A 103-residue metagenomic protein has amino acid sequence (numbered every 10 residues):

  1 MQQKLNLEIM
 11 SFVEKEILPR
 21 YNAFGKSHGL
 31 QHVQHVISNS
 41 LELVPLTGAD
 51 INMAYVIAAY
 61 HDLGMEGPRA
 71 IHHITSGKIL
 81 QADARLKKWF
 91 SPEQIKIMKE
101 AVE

Functional and structural regions predicted by a protein language model:
M1-A70: Acidic/His-rich, divalent-metal-binding segments that scaffold phosphate/diphosphate chemistry
T47-E103: Divalent metal-dependent catalytic cores for phosphoryl transfer on phosphate-bearing substrates
